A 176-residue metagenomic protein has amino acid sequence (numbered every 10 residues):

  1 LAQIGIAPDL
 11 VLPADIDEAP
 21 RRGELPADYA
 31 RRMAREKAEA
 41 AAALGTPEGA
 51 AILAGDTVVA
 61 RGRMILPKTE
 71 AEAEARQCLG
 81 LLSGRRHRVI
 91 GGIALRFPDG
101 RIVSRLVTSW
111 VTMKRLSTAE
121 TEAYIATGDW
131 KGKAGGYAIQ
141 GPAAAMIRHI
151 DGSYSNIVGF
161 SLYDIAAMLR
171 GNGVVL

Functional and structural regions predicted by a protein language model:
L1-L12, G171, V175: N-terminal G-site helix/loop of the GST-like fold
P13-E18: Short, acidic/turn-prone active-site loops that include or flank metal/cofactor- and phosphate-binding residues
P20-R22: A short gly/proline-enriched turn/hairpin at secondary-structure junctions
P26-L176: Anionic-ligand binding patches
